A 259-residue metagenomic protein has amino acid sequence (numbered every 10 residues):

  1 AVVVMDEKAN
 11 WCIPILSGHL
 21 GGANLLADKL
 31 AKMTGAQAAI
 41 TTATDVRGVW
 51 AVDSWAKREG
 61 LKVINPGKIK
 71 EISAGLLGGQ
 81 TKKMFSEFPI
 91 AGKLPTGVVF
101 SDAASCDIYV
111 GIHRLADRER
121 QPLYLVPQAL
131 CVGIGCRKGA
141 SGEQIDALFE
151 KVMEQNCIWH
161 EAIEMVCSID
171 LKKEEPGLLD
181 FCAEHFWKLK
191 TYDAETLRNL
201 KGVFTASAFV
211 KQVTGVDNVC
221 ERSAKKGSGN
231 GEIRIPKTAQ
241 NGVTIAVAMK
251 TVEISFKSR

Functional and structural regions predicted by a protein language model:
A1-M33, Q37-K173, A248-T251, R259: Conserved mixed alpha/beta catalytic, RNA-binding, or beta-rich assembly cores of soluble enzyme, regulatory
G67, I72-S101, F204-A224, G229-A239: Long, charged alpha-helical interface segments
C167-A224, S228-I233, A239-V243, I254-K257: C-terminal non-catalytic interaction/assembly regions of soluble proteins
